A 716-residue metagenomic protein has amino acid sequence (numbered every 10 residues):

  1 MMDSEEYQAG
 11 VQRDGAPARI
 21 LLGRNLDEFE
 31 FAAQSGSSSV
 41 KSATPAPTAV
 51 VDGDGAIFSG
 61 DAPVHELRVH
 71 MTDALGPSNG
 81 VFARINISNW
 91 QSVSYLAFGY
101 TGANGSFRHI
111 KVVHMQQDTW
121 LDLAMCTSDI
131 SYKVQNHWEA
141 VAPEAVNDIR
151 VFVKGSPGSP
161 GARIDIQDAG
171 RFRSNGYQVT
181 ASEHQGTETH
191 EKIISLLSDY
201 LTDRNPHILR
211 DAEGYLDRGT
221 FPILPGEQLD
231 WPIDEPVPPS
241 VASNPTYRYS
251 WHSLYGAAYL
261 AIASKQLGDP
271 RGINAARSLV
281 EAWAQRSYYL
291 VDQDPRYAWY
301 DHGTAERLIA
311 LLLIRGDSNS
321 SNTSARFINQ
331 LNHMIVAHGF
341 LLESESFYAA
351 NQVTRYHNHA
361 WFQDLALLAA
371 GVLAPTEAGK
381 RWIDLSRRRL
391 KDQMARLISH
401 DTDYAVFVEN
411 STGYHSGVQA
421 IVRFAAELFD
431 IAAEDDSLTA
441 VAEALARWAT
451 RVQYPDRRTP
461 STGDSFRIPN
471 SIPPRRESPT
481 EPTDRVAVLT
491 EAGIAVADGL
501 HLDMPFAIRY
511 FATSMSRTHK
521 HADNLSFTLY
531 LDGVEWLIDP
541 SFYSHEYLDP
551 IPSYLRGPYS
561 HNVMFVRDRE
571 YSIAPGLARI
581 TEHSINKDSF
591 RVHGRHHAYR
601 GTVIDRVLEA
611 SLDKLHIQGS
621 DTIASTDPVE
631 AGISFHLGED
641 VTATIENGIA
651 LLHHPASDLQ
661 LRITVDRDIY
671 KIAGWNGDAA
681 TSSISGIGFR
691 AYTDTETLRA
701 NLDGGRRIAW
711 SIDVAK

Functional and structural regions predicted by a protein language model:
M2-A46: Extracellular carbohydrate-recognition regions
D3-I20, S174-L229: Extreme N-terminal leader/anchor segments
T44-H65: Short carbohydrate-recognition loop motifs
D52-G53, M115-W120, A405, D703-G705: Solvent-exposed, conformationally flexible loop/turn segments
G60-H137, P157-P160, D165: Extracellular ligand-binding interfaces
D148, F152-S182: Extracellular polysaccharide-targeting segments
N244-A442: Aromatic-lined, polymer-binding surfaces characteristic of secreted/periplasmic polysaccharide-degrading enzymes
E409-K716: Extended polysaccharide-engagement surfaces of secreted carbohydrate-active enzymes
